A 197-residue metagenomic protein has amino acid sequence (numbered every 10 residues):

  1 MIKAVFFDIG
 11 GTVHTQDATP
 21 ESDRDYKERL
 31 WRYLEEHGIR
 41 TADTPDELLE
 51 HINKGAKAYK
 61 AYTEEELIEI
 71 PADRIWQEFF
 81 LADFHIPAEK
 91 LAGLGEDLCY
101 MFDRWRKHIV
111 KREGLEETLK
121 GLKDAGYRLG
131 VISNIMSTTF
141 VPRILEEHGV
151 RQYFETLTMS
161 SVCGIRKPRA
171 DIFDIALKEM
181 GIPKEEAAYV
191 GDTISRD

Functional and structural regions predicted by a protein language model:
M1-E50: Active-site neighborhood of HAD-like aspartate-dependent phosphohydrolases
D43-C99: A metal-dependent, Asp-based hydrolase signature
L67-R74, A88-G93, Y100-L129, A170: Short, acidic loop-to-helix structural element flanking the phosphoryl-transfer center in phosphate-processing enzymes
E116-G130, I135-T158: Substrate-recognition/cap helix-loop segment adjacent to the acidic, metal-dependent catalytic center of Asp-based
R166-R196: Conserved Lys-Pro-Asp/Glu-containing loop-to-beta segment of HAD-superfamily phosphomonoesterases, centered on
